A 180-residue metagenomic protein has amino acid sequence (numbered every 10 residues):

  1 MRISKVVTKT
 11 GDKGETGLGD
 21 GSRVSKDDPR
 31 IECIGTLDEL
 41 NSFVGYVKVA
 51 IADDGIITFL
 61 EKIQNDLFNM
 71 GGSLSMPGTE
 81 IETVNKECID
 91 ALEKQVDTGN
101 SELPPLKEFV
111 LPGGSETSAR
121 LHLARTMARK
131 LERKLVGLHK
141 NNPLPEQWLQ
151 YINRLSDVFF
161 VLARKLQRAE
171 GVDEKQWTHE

Functional and structural regions predicted by a protein language model:
M1-E180: Phosphate/pyrophosphate-binding loop motifs in nucleotide- or prenyl diphosphate-using proteins
